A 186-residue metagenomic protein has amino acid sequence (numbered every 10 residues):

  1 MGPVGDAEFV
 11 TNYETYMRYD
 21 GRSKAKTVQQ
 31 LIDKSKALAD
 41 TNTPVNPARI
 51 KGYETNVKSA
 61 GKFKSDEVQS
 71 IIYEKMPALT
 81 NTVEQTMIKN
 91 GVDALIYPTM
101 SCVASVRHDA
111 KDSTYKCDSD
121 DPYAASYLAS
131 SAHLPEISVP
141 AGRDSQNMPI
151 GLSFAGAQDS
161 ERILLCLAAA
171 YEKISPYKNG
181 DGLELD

Functional and structural regions predicted by a protein language model:
V4-N81, S138-M148: Short helix-loop capping/hinge segments that flank enzyme active sites or metal/cofactor-binding pockets
S70, A104-Y123: Short, surface-exposed loop/helix-turn segments at secondary-structure junctions that function as lids/hinges flanking
A78-N90: Short, well-structured alpha-helical segments in soluble
T82-Q85, K116-V139: Small-aliphatic-rich amphipathic alpha-helix that forms the alpha element of a beta-alpha
D93: Conserved acidic residues
S131-D186: Structural helix-boundary/capping segments
